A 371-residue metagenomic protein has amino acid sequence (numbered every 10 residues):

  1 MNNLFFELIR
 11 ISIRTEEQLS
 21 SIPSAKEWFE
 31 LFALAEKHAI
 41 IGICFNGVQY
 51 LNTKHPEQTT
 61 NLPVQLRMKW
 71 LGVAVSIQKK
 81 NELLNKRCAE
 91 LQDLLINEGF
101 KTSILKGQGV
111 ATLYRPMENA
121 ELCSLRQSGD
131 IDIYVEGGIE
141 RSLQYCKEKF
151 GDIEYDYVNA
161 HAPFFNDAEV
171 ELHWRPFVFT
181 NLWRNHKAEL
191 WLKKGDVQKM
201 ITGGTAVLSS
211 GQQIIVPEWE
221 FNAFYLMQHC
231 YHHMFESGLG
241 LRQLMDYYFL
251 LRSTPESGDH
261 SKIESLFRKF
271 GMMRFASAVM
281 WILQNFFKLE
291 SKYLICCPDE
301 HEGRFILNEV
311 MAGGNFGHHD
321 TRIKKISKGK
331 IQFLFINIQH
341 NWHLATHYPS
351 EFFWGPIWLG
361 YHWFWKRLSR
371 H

Functional and structural regions predicted by a protein language model:
M1-G129, Y134-H371: Conserved NTP-donor binding/palm subdomain of two-metal-ion nucleotidyltransferases/polymerases, i.e., the charged
